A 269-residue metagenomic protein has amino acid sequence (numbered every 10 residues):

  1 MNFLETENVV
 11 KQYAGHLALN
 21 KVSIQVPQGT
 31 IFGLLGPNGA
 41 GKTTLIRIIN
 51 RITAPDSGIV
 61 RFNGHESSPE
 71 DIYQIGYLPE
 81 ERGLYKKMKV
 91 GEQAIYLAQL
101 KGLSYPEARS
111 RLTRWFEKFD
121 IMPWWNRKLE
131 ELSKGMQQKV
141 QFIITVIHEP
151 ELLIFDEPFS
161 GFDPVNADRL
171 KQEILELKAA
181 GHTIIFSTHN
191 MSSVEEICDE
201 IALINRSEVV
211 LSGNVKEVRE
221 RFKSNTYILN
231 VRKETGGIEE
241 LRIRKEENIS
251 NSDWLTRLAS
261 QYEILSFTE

Functional and structural regions predicted by a protein language model:
M1: Flanking scaffold residues of small Cys/His-coordinated metal-binding clusters
L4, K11-N205, L211: ABC transporter nucleotide-binding domains
E7, Q25, N230-R232: Residue-level recognition of well-ordered beta-strand positions that form the cores of beta-sheet-rich folds across
D71, N214, D253-L255: Hydrophobic side chains in well-ordered alpha-helices
Y105, V215, N248-N251: Residues at or immediately preceding the N-termini of alpha-helices
L211-N214, N225: Short amphipathic beta-strand starts and helix->beta connectors
K216-R221: Short acidic-hydrophobic catalytic motif
S224-E269: Short, charged/small-residue-rich alpha-helical element at the C-terminal edge of ABC transporter nucleotide-binding
